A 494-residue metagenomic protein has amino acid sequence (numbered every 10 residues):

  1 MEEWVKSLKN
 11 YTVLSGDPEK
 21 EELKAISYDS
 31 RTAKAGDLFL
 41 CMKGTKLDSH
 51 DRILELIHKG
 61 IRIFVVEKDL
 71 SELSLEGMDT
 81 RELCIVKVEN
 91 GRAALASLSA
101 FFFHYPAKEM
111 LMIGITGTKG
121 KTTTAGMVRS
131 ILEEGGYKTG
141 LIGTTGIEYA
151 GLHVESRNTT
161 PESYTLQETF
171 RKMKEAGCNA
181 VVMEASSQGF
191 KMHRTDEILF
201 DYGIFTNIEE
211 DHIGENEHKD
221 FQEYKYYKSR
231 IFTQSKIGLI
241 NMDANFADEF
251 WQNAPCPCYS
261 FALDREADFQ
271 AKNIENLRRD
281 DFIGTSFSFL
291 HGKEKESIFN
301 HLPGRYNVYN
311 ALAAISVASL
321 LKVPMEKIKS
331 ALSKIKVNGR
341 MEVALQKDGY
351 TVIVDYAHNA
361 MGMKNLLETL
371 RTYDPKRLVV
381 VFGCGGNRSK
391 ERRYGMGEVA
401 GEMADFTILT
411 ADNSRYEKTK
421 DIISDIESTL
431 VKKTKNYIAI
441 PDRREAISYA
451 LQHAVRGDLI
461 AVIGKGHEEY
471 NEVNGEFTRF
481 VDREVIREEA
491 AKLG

Functional and structural regions predicted by a protein language model:
M1-S97, N245, A267-Q270, F299 (+3 more regions): N-terminal leader/targeting and accessory segments in enzymes
M1-V13, E19-E22, A33-L38, D48 (+4 more regions): ATP-dependent carboxylate-amine ligase
S15, V66-K68, E89, G143 (+5 more regions): Short loop/edge segments at beta-strand edges and connector loops that shape dinucleotide/nucleotide cofactor-binding
I53, I57-H58, K174, D196 (+1 more regions): Non-catalytic positions within long, well-ordered alpha-helices that form the structural scaffold/packing of enzyme
L54, E72-M78, A176, K191 (+2 more regions): Acidic, Mg2+-coordinating active-site environments of NTP-dependent enzymes
R62-K68, L239-D243, V381-F382, D405-N413: Short internal beta-strands
V66-D69, A185, N207, M242 (+2 more regions): Short secondary-structure boundary segments
A93-G238, M242, F246-P257, L312 (+2 more regions): Phosphate-binding loop of NTP-binding sites
